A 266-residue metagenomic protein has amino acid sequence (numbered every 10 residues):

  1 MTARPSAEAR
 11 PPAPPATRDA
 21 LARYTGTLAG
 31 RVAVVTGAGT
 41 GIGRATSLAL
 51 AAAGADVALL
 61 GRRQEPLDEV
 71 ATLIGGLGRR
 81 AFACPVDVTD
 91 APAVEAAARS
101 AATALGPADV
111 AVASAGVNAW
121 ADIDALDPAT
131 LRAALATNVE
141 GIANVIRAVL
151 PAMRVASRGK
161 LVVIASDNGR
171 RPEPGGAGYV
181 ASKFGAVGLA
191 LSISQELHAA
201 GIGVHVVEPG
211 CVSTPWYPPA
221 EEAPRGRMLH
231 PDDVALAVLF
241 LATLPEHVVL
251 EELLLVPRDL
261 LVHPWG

Functional and structural regions predicted by a protein language model:
V32, G39-G41: Conserved glycine-rich cofactor-binding loop
A55-E69: Conserved glycine-rich Rossmann-like NAD(P)H-binding loop of the short-chain dehydrogenase/reductase
P85-A96, P128: The beta1-alpha1 cofactor-binding region of Rossmann-like NAD(H)/NADP(H)-dependent oxidoreductases
D122-I123, D127-L135: Substrate-binding pocket helix/loop in short-chain dehydrogenase/reductase
I146, S182: Active-site helix of classical SDR
S166: Residue(s) in the substrate-gating loop at a strand-loop-helix junction that position the organic substrate next
A199-I202, V206-V207, E222-H263: C-terminal helical subdomain
